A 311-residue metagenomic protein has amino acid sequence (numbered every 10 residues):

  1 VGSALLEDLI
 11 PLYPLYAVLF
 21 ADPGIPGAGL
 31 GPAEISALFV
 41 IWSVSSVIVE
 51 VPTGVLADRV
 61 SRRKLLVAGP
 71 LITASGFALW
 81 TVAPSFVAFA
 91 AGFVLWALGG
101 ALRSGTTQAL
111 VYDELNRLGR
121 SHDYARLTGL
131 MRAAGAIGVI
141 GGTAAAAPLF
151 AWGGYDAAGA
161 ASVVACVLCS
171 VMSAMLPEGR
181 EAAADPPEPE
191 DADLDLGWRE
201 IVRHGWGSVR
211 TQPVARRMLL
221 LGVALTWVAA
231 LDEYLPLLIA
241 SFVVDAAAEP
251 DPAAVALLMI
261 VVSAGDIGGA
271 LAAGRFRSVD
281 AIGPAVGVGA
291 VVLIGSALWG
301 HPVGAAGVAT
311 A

Functional and structural regions predicted by a protein language model:
V1-V47, T211-V262: Helix-loop boundary and gating motifs at the non-cytosolic
A37, V47, V51-V55, R63-K64 (+1 more regions): C-terminal transmembrane bundle of multi-pass solute transporters/carriers
S46-P84: Conserved MFS/SLC helix-loop-helix module at the cytosolic interface between two early adjacent transmembrane helices
V82, V139-S162, L237-A247, L271-F276: Transmembrane alpha-helix termini and helix-breaking/packing motifs in multi-pass membrane transporters
V87-G99, A306-A309: Paired small-residue
F93-A136: Cytoplasmic helix-loop-helix junction between adjacent transmembrane helices in 12-TM secondary transporters
A157-M175: Symmetry-related core transmembrane helices of the 12-TM Major Facilitator Superfamily/SLC fold
L176-L220: Juxtamembrane intracellular "pre-TM" segments in multi-pass secondary transporters
